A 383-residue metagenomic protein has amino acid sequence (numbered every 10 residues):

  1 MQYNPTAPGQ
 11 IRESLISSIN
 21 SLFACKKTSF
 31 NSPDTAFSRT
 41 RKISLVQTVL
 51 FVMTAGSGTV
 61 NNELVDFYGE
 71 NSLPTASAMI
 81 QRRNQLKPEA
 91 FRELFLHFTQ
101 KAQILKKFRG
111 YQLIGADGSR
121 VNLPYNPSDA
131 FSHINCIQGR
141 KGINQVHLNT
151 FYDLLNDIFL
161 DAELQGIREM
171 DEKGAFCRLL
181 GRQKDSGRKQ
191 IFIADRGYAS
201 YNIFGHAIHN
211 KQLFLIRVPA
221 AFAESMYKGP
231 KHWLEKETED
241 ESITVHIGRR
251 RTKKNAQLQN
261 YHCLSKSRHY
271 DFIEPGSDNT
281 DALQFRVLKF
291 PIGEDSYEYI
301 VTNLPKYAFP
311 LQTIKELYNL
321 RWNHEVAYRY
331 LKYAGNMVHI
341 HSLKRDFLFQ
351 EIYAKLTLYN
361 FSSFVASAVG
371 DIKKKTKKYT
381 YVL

Functional and structural regions predicted by a protein language model:
M1-G58, D66-F67, M79-L86, E93 (+4 more regions): Single, function-defining residue in the core of a domain
E70-S72: Short edge-strand/loop segments of extracellular domains
A90-L105: Short Lys/Arg-enriched helix C-cap and helix-to-coil transition segments that create basic nucleic-acid-contact patches
L96-Q100, S128-I137: Short acidic (Asp/Glu) patches
Q112-I114: Conserved beta-strand elements of the Class I
